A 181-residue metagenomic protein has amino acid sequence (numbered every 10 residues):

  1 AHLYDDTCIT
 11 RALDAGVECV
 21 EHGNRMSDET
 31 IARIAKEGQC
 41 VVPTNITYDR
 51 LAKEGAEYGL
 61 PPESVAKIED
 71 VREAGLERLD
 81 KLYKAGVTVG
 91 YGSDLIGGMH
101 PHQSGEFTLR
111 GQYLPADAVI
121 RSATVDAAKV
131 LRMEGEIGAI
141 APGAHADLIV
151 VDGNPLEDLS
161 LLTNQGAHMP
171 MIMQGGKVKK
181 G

Functional and structural regions predicted by a protein language model:
A1-A74, A85, L95-G97, K129-L131 (+2 more regions): Active-site core of metal-dependent hydrolases
A32, I120-R121, S160: Generic structural signal for individual residues within well-ordered alpha-helical segments across diverse proteins
K53-G55, P101-Q103, R132, L161-L162: Short, well-ordered secondary-structure micro-motifs
E63, V71-P155, P170: His/Asp/Glu-enriched, well-ordered alpha-helical/loop segment that forms or immediately abuts the divalent-metal
P155-L161: Short, Lys/Arg- and Gly-enriched loop/turn segments at beta-strand edges
L161-P170: Short, compositionally biased
G175-G176: Glycine-centered positions in the ABC transporter ATPase nucleotide-binding domain
